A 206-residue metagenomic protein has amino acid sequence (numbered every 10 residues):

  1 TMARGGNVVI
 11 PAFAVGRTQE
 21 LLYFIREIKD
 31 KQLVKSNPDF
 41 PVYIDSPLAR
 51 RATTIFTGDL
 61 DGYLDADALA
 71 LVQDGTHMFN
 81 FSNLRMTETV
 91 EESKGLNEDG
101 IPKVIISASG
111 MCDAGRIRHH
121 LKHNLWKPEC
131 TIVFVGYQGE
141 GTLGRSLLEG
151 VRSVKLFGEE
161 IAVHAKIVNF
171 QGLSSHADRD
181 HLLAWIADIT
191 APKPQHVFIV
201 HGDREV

Functional and structural regions predicted by a protein language model:
T1-V206: Acidic/His-rich, metal-assisted hydrolase cores and their charged scaffolds
